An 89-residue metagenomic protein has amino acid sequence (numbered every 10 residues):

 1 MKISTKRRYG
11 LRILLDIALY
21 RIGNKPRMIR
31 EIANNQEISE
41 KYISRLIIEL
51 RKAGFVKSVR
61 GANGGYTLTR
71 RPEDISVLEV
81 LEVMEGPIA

Functional and structural regions predicted by a protein language model:
T5, L11, L15-I38: N-terminal helix-turn-helix DNA-binding core of bacterial DNA-binding proteins
N34, R51-K52: Alpha-helical residues within the helix-turn-helix
K41: Key DNA-contact positions within bacterial/archaeal DNA-binding proteins
I47-I48: Short, hydrophobic-biased segments on the C-terminal half of alpha helices that form "recognition helices"
A53-N63, T67-L68: Beta-hairpin "wing" of winged helix-turn-helix
T69-A89: Non-DNA-binding regulatory cores of transcription-related proteins, predominantly C-terminal effector-binding
